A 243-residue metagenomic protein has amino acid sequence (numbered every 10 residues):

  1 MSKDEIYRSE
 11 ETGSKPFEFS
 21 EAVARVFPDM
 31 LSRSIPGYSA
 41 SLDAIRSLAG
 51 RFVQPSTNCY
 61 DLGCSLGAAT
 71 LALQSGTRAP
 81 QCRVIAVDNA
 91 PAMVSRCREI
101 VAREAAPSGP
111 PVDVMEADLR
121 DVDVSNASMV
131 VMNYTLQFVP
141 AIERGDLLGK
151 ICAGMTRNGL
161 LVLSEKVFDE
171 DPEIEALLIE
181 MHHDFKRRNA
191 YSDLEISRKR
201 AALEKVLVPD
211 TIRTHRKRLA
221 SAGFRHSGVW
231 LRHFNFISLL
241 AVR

Functional and structural regions predicted by a protein language model:
T12-P16, E21-L42: Class I SAM-dependent methyltransferase Rossmann-like catalytic core, especially the SAM/SAH-binding loop
G37-P55: Conserved alpha-helix/loop element of class I SAM-dependent methyltransferases that forms part of the SAM/SAH-binding
Y60, S65, T70-R120: Class I SAM-dependent methyltransferase SAM/SAH-binding core
V131: A conserved beta-strand element that flanks and buttresses the S-adenosyl-L-methionine
G145-R157: A short glycine-rich, Lys/Arg-flanked "PGG" loop and its adjoining helix->strand segment in the class I
N158-K166: Conserved beta-strand signature within the Rossmann-like core of class I S-adenosyl-L-methionine
V167-A220: C-terminal alpha-helical "lid/dimerization" subdomain adjacent to the S-adenosyl-L-methionine
A222-R243: Core SAM-dependent methyltransferase catalytic element
